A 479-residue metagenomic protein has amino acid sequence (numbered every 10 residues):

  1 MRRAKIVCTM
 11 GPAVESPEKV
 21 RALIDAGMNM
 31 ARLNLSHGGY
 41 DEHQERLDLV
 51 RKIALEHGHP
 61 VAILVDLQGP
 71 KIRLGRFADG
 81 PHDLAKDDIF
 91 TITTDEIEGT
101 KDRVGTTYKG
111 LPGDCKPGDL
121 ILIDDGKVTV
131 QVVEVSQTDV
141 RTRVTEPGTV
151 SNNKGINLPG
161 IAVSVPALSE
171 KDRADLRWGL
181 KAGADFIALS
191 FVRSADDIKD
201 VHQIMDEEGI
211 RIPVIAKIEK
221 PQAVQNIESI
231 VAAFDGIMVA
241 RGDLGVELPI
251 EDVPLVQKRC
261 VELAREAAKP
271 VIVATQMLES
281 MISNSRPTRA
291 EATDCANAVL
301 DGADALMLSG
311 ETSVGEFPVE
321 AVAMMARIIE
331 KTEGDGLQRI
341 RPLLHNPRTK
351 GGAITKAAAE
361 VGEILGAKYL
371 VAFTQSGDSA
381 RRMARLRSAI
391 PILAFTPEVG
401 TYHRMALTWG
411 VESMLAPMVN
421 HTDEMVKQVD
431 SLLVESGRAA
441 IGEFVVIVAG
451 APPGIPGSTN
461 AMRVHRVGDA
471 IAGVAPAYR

Functional and structural regions predicted by a protein language model:
M1-R479: Non-catalytic helical/linker scaffolds that mediate oligomerization, partner binding, and domain coupling around large
